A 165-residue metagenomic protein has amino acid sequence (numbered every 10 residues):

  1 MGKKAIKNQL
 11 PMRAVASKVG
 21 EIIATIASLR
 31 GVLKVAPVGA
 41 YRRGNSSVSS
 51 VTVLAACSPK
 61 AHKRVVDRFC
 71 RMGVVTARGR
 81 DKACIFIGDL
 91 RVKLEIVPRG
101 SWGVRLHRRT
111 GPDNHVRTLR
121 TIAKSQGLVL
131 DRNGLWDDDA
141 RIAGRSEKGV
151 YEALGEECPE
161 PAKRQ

Functional and structural regions predicted by a protein language model:
K3-A14, A61-Q165: Acidic, metal-coordinating catalytic segment for phosphate/diphosphate chemistry, firing primarily on the Nudix
R13-S17, E21: A generic alpha-helix signature
G20-A61: Active-site nucleotide-donor binding segment shared across nucleotidyl transfer reactions
